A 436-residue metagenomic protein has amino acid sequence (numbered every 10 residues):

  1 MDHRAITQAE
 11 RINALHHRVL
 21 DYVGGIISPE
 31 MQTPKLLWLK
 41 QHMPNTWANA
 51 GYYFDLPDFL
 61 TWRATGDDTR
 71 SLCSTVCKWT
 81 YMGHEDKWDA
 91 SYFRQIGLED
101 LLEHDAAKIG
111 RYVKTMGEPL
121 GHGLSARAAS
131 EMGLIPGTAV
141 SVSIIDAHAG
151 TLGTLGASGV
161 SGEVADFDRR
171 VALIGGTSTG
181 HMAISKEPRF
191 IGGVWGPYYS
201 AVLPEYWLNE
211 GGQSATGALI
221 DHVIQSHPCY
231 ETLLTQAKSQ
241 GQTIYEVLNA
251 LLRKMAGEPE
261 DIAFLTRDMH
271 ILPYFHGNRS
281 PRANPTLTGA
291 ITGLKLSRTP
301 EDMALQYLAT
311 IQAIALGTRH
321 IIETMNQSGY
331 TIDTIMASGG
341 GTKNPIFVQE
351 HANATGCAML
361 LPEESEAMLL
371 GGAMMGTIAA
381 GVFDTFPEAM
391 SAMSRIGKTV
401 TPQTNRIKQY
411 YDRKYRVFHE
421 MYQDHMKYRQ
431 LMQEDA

Functional and structural regions predicted by a protein language model:
D2: Carbohydrate-associated surface elements
E10-I26, M31-R70, K78-D105, K114-S338 (+1 more regions): Active-site core segments that coordinate phosphate-bearing ligands/cofactors across diverse enzyme families
S74: Helix-loop-beta segment of a Rossmann-like dinucleotide-binding subdomain
